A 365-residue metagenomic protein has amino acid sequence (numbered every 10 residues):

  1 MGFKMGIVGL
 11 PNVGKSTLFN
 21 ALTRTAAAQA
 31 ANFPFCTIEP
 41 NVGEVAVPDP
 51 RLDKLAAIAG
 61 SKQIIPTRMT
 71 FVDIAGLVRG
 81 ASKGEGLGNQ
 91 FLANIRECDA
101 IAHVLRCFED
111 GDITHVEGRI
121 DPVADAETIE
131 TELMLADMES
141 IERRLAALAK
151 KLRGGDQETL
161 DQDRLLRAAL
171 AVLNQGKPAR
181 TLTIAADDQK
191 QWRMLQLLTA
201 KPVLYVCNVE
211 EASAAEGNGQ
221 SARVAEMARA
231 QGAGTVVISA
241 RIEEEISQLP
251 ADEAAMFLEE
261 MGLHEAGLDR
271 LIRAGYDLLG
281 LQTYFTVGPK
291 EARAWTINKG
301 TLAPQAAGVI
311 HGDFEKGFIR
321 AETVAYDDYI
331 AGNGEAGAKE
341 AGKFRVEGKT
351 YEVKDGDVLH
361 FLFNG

Functional and structural regions predicted by a protein language model:
M1-T114, V123, E142, L148: Conserved G1/Walker A P-loop phosphate-binding module
G2-V8, V13, F19, A147-K354 (+1 more regions): C-terminal-of-GTPase-core extension/linker across diverse P-loop GTPases
L22, G84-L87, V116-R119, N218-A222 (+1 more regions): Short, glycine/charged-enriched secondary-structure capping and boundary segments
T25, R51-L52, G76-V78, R106-D112 (+5 more regions): Conserved nucleotide-binding/hydrolysis micro-motifs of P-loop NTPases
F35, D49-L52, I65-F71, E85-D99 (+9 more regions): Amphipathic alpha-helical transducer elements in NTP-driven molecular machines
I58, I101-V104, E132, R144 (+3 more regions): Amphipathic, soluble alpha-helical interaction motifs
L77-G84, G118-L133, L152-E158, A212-A214 (+1 more regions): Flexible beta-alpha connector loops of hexameric P-loop NTPases
R96, A100-H103, F108-A136, S140-R143 (+2 more regions): Switch/coupling subdomain of P-loop NTPase systems
